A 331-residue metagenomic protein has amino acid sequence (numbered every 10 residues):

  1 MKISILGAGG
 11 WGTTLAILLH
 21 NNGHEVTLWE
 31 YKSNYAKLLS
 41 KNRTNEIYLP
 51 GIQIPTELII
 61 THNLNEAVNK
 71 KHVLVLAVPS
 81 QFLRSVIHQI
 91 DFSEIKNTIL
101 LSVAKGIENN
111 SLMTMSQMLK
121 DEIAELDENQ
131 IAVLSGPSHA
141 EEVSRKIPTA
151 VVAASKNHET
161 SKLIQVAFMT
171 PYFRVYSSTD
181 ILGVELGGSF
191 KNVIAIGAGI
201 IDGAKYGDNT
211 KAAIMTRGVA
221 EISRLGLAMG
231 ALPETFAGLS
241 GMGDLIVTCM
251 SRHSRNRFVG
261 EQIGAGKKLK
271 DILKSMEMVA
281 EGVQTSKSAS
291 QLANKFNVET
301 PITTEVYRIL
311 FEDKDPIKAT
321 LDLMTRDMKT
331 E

Functional and structural regions predicted by a protein language model:
M1-I52, H62: NAD(P)+-binding Rossmann beta1-loop-alpha1 motif at the extreme N-terminus of oxidoreductases
G9, T13, S33, T61 (+19 more regions): Electropositive phosphate-/nucleotide-binding environments in soluble metabolic enzymes
I54, I60-K146, I164: Rossmann-like NAD(P)(H) cofactor-binding subdomain of soluble oxidoreductases
F82, S93, M118, E122-Q130 (+1 more regions): Internal alpha-helical scaffold of NAD(P)-dependent oxidoreductase catalytic cores
A198, L227-A237, G241-E331: NAD(P)-dependent Rossmann-like dehydrogenase/reductase catalytic/cofactor-binding core
